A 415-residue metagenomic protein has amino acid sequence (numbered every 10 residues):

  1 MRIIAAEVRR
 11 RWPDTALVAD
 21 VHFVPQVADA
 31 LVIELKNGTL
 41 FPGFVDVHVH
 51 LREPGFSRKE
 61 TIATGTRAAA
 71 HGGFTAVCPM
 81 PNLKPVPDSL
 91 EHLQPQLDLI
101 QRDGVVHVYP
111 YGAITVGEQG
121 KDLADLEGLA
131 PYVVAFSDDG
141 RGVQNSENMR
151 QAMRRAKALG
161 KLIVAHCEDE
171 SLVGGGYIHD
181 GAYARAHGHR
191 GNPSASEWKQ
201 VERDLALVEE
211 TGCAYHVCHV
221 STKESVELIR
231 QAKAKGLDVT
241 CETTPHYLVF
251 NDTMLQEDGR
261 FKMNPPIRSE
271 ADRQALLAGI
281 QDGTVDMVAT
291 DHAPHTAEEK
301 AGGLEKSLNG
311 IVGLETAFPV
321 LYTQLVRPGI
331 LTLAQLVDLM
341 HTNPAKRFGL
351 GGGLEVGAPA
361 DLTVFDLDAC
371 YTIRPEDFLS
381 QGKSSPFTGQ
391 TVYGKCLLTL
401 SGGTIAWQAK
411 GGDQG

Functional and structural regions predicted by a protein language model:
M1-A30: N-terminal metal-binding scaffold of metallo-dependent hydrolase/deaminase domains
V27-L40: Active-site metal-binding motif and surrounding structural segment of the metallo-beta-lactamase
N37, H48, A69, G73 (+13 more regions): Divalent metal-coordination and catalytic microenvironments
G38-D103: Metal-associated gating/positioning segment near the N- to mid-region
D98-I114: A glycine-rich helix N-cap at a beta->alpha junction
L123-V288: Histidine/acidic residue-rich metal-binding segments in metalloenzymes
A186-A214, Q281-D282, D286-V288, A293-L367: His/Asp/Glu-enriched, well-ordered alpha-helical/loop segment that forms or immediately abuts the divalent-metal
G303-K306, V356-G415: C-terminal cap of metal-dependent C-N hydrolases
